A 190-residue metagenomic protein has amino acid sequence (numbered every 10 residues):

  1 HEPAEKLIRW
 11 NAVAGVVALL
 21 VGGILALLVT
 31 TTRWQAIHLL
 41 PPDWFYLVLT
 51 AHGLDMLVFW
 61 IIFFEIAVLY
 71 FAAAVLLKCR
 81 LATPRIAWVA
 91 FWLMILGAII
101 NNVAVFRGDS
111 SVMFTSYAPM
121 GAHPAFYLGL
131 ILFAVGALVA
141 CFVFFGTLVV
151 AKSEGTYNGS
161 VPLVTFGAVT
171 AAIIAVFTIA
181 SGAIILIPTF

Functional and structural regions predicted by a protein language model:
H1-F190: Membrane-embedded and interfacial regions of multi-pass energy-transducing membrane proteins
